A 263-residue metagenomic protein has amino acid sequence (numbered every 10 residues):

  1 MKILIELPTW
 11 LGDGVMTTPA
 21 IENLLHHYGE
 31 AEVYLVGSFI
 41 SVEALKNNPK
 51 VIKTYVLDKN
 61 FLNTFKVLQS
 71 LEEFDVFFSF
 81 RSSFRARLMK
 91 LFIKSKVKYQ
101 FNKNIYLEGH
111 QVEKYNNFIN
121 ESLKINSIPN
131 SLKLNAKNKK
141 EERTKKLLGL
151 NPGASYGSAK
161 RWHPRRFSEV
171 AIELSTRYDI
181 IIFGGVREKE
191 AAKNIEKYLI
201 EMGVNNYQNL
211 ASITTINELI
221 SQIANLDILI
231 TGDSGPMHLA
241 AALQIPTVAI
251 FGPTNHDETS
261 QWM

Functional and structural regions predicted by a protein language model:
M1-M263: Catalytic machinery of carbohydrate-active enzymes, primarily nucleotide-sugar-dependent glycosyltransferases
